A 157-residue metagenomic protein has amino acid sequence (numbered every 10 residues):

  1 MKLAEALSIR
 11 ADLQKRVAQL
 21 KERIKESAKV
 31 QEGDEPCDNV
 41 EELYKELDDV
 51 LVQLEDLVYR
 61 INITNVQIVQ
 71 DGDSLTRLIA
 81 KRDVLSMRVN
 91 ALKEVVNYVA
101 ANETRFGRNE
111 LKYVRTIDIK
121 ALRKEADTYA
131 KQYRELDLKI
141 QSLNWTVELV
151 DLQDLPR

Functional and structural regions predicted by a protein language model:
M1-R157: Structural preference for solvent-exposed beta-strand-turn elements and adjacent flexible terminal/loop segments within
